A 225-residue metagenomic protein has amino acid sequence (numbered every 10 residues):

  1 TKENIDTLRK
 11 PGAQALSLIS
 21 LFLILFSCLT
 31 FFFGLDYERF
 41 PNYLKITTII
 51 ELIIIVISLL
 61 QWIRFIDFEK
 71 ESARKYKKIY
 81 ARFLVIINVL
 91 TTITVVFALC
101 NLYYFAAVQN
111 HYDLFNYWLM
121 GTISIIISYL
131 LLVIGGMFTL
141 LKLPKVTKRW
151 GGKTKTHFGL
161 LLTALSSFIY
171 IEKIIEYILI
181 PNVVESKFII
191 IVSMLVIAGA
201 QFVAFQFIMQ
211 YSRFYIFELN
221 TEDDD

Functional and structural regions predicted by a protein language model:
T1-S17, D67-A73, F214-D225: N-terminal juxtamembrane cytosolic/stromal segments of multi-pass membrane proteins
F26-F32, T92-W118, S167-I189: Alpha-helical transmembrane segments and their membrane-interface junctions in multi-pass membrane proteins
T30-F33, I53-H111: Internal transmembrane alpha-helix with an interfacial aromatic "cap," most often the third helix
R39-I55, Y112-L130, S193-A198: Alpha-helical transmembrane segments
I49-L52, K77-V95, W118-I123, G151-S166: Transmembrane alpha-helical segments of multi-pass membrane proteins
I53-K70, I126-P144, A204-S212: Membrane-water interface of transmembrane alpha-helices
I93-T154: Membrane-proximal helix-loop-helix units in multi-pass membrane proteins
H157-D225: C-terminal transmembrane-bundle signature of multipass membrane proteins, characterized by strong activation on
